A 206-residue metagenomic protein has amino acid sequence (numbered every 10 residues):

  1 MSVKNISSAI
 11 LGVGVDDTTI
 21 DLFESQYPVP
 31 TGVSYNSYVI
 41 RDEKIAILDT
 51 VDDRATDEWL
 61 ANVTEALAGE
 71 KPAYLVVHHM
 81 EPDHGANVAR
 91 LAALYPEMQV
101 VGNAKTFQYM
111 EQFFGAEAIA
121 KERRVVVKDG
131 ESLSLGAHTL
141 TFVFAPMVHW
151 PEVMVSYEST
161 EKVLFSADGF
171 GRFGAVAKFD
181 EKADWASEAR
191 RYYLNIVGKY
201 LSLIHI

Functional and structural regions predicted by a protein language model:
V3-E65, V155-E158, K162-S166: Conserved beta-strand hairpin/beta-sheet module of binuclear metal-dependent hydrolase folds, prominently
K4-S8, V101-V153, Y200: Metallo-beta-lactamase
D21, L164-D180: Short, solvent-exposed beta-strand-terminating loops
E43, R54-V101: Active-site metal-binding motif and surrounding structural segment of the metallo-beta-lactamase
A46-D49, A73-V77, T141-F142: Short catalytic-loop micro-motif centered on adjacent basic/acidic residues
M80-G85, F107-M110, H149-W150, G171-G174: Active-site environment of divalent metal-dependent phosphoester hydrolases
F173-I196: Active-site gating loops and adjacent loop-to-helix segments of metal-dependent hydrolytic enzymes
H205-I206: Conserved small/polar residues in nucleotide/adenosyl-binding loops
